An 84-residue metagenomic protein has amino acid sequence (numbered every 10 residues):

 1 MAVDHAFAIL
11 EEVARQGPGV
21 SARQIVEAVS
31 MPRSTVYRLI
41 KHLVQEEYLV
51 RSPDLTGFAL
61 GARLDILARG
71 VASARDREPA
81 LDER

Functional and structural regions predicted by a protein language model:
M1-A74: N-terminal helix-turn-helix
E78-E83: Short amphipathic alpha-helical segments
